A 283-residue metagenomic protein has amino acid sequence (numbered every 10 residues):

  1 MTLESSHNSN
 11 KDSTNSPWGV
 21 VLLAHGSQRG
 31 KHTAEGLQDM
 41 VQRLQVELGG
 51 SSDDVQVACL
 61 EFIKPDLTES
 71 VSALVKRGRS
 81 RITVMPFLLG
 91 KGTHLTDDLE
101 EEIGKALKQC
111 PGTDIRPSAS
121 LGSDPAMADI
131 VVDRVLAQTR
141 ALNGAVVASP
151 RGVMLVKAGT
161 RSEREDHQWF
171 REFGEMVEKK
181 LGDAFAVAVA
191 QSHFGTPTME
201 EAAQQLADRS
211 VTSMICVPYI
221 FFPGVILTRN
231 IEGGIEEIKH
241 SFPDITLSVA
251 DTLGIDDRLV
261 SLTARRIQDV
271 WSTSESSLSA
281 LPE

Functional and structural regions predicted by a protein language model:
M1-E283: Active-site-proximal alpha-helix that buttresses catalytic centers in soluble enzyme cores
